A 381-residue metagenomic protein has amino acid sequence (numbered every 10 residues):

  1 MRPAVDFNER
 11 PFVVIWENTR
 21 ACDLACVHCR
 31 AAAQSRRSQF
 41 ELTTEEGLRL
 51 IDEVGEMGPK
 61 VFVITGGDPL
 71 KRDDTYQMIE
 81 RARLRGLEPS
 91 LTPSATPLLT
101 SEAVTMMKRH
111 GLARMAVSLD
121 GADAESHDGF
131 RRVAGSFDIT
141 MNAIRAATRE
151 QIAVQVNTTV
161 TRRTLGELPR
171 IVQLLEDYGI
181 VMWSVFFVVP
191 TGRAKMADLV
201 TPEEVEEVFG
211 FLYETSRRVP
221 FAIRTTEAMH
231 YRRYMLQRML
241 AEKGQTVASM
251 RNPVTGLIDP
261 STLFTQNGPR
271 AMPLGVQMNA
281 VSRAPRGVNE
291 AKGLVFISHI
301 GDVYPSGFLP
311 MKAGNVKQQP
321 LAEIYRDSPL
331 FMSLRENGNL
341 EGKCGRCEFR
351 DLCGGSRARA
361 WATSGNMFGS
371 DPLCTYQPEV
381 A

Functional and structural regions predicted by a protein language model:
M1-I15, A280, P329: N-terminal [4Fe-4S]-dependent radical SAM core
F7-E9, V13-T44: Canonical Radical SAM [4Fe-4S] cluster-binding loop centered on the CxxxCxxC motif and its immediate flanking residues
Q39, T44-G66, K71-P202: Radical SAM/AdoMet-radical enzyme domain recognition
Q151, E203-A241, S249-M278, D302-G354: C-terminal accessory region of radical SAM enzymes
G166-M182, Y234-V254: Short, electropositive alpha-helical surface patch
D177, I297-S298: Short, acidic, Ser/Thr-enriched surface-loop or helix-capping motifs
V288-A291: Short, small/polar residue-rich loop motifs at catalytic or cofactor-binding pockets
L340-A381: Cysteine-cluster motifs in flexible loop/terminal segments that predominantly coordinate metals
